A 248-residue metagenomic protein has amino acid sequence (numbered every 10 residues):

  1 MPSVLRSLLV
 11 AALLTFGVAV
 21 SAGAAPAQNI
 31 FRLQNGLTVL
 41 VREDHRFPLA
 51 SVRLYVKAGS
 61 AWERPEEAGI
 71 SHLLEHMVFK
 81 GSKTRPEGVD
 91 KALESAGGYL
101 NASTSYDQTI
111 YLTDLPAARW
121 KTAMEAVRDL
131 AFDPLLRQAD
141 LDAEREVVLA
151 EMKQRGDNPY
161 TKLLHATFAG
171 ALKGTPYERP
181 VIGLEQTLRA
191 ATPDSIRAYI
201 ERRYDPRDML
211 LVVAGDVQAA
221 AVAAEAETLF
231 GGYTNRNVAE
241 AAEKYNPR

Functional and structural regions predicted by a protein language model:
S7-A19: Bacterial N-terminal signal peptides
A25-V56: Mature N-terminal segment immediately following signal peptide/propeptide cleavage in secreted/periplasmic
Q28, S51-D114, D157-P159, R179-I182: M16/MPP (pitrilysin/insulinase) zinc-metallopeptidase core fold and M16-derived inactive scaffolds
G36, L54, H72-L74, L93 (+6 more regions): Buried hydrophobic packing residues in well-ordered domains
K80-K83, D114-R145: M16/insulysin-pitrilysin zinc metalloprotease superfamily fold
K91-E94, L135-K153, Q218, N237-R248: Acidic/histidine-enriched alpha-helical segments
A123, L130, R155-R207, A226-L229: Scaffold signal of the M16-like zinc-metallopeptidase fold and its non-catalytic homologs
K173, V181, P206, L210-R248: An aromatic/glycine/proline-enriched structural segment found at the starts of mature extracellular/organellar domains
